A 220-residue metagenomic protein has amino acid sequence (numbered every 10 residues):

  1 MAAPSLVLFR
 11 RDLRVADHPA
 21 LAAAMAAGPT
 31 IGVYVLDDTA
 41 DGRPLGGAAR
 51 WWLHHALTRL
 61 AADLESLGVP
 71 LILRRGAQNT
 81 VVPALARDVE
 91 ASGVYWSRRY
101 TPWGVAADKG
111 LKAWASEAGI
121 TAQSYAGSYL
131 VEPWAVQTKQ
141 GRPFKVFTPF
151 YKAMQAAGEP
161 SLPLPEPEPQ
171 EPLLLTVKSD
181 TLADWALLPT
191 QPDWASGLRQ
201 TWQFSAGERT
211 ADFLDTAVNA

Functional and structural regions predicted by a protein language model:
M1-P160: Trp/Phe/Arg-rich N-terminal binding region typifying the photolyase-homology
R142-A220: Glycine/tryptophan-enriched, flexible segments
